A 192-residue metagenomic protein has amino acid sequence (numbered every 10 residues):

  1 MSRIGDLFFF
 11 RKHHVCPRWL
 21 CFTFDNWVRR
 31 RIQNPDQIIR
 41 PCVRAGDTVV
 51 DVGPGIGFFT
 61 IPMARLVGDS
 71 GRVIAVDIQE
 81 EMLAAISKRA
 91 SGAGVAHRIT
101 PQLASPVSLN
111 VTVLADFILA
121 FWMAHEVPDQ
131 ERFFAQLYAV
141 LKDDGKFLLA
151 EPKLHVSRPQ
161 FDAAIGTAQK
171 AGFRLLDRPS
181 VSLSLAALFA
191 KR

Functional and structural regions predicted by a protein language model:
H14-I32: Class I SAM-dependent methyltransferase Rossmann-like catalytic core, especially the SAM/SAH-binding loop
R29-D47: Conserved alpha-helix/loop element of class I SAM-dependent methyltransferases that forms part of the SAM/SAH-binding
V50, I56-S108: Class I SAM-dependent methyltransferase SAM/SAH-binding core
V107-I118: A short acidic, Gly/Pro-enriched loop at the edge of an enzyme's catalytic core that lines a small-molecule cofactor
D116-P128: A short SAM/SAH-binding and catalytic strip from SAM-dependent methyltransferases
E131-D143: A short glycine-rich, Lys/Arg-flanked "PGG" loop and its adjoining helix->strand segment in the class I
D144-E151: Conserved beta-strand signature within the Rossmann-like core of class I S-adenosyl-L-methionine
S180-R192: Core SAM-dependent methyltransferase catalytic element
